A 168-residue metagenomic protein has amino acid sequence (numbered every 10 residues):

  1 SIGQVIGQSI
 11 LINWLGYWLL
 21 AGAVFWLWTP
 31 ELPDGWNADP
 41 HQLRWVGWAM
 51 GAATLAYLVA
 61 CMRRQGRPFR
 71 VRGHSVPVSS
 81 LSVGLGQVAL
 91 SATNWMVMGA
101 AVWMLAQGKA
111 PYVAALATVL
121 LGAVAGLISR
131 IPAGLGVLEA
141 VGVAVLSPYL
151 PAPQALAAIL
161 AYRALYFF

Functional and structural regions predicted by a protein language model:
S1, A23, P132-P148, L160: Re-entrant/interfacial helical elements at transmembrane boundaries that shape and gate the permeation pathway
S1-Q4, A114, E139, Q154: Residue-level recognition of membrane-helix boundary sites in multi-pass small-molecule transporters
S1-Q4, G126-R130: Hydrophobic alpha-helical transmembrane segments of multi-pass membrane transport proteins
S1-W14: Juxtamembrane loop-to-helix connectors within ABC transporter transmembrane domains
Q4, H74-P77, V143: Short amphipathic alpha-helical coupling elements at transmembrane boundaries
W14-W18, L127-L138: Membrane-helix interface "capping/anchor" motifs
G16-L127, Y149-I159, A164-F168: Predominantly cytoplasmic-facing regulatory/coupling regions of multi-pass membrane proteins
